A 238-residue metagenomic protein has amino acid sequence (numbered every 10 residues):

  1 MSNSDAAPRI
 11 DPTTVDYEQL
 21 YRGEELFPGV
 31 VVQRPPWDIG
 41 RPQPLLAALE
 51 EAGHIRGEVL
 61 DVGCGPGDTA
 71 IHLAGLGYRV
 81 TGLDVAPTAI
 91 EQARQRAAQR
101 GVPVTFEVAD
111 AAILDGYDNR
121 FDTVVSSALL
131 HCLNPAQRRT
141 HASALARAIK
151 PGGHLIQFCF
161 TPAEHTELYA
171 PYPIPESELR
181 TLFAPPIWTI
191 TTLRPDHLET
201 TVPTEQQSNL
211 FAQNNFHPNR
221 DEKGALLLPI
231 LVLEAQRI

Functional and structural regions predicted by a protein language model:
S2-L60, P66-G116, L133-A144, H154-I238: Class I (Rossmann-like) S-adenosyl-L-methionine-dependent methyltransferase catalytic domain, capturing the SAM-binding
G116-V124: A short acidic, Gly/Pro-enriched loop at the edge of an enzyme's catalytic core that lines a small-molecule cofactor
A128-C132: Short catalytic micro-motifs in class I SAM-dependent methyltransferases
R147: Short, conserved loop/helix-junction motifs that constitute active-site signature segments in enzyme catalytic cores
